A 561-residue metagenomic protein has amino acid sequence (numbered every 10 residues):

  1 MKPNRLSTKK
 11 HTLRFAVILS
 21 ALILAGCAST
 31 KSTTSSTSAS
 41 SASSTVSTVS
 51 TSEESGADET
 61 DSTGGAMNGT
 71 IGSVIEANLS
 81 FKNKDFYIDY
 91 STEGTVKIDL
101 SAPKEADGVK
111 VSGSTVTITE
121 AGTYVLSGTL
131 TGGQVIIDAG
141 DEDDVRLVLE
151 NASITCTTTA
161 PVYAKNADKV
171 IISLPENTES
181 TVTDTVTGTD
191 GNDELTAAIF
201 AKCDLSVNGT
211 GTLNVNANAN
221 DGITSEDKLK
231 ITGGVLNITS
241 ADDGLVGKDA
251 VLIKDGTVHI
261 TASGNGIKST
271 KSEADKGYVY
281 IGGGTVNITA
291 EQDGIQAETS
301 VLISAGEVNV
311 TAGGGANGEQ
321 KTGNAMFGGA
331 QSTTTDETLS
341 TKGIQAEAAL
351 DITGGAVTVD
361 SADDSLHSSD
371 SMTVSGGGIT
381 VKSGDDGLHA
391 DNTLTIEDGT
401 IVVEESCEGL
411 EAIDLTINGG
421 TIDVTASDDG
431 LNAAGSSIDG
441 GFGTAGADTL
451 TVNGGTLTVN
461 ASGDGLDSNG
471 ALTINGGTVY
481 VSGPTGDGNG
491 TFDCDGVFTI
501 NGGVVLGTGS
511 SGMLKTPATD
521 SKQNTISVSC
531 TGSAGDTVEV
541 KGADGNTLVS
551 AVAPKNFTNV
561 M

Functional and structural regions predicted by a protein language model:
K2-R5, H11-M561: A composition-driven surface/loop motif
